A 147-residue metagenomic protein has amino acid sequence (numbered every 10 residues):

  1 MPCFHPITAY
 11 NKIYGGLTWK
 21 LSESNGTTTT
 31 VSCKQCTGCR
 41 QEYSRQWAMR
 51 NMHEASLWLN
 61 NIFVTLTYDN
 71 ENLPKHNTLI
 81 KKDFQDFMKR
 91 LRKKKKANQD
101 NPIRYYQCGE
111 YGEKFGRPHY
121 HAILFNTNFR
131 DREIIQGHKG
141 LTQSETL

Functional and structural regions predicted by a protein language model:
M1-M52: DNA replication initiation on ssDNA origins
S32, N60, G116-P118: Residues that flank catalytic or metal-binding motifs in active/ligand-binding sites
T37-R40, T65, H121-I123: Residue-level recognition of well-ordered secondary-structure positions
E42-K114: Signature for HUH/AEP ssDNA processing cores
E113-P118, L124-L147: Conserved His + Asp/Glu catalytic blocks
